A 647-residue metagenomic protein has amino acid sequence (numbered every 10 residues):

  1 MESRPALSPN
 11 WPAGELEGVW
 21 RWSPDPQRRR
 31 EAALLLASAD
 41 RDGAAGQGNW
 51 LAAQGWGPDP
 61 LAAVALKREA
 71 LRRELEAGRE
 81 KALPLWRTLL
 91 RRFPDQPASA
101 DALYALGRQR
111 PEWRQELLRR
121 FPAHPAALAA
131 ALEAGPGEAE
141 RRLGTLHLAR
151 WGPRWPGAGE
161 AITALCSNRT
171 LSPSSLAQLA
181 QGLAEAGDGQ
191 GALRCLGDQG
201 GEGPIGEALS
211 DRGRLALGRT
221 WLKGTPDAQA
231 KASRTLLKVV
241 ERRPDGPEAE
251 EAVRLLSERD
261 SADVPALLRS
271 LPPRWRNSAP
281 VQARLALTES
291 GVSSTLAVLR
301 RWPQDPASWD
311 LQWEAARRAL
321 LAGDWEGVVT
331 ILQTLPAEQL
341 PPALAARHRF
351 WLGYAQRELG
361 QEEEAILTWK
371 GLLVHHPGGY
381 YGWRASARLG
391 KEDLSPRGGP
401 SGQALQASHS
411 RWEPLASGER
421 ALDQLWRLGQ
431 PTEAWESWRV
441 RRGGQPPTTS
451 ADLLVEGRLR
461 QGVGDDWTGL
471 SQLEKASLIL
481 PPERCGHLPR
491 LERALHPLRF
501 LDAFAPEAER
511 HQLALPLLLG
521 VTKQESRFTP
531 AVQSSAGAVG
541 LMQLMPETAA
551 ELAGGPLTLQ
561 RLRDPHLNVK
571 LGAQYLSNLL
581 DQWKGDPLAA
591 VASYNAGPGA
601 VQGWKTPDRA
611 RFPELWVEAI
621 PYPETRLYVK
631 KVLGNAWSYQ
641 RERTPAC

Functional and structural regions predicted by a protein language model:
M1-E2, P9-A13, S23-A33, G43-G46 (+20 more regions): Generic helix N-cap/helix-start motif at coil->alpha-helix transitions
P12, A44-G46, A82, A192 (+7 more regions): Single-residue signature of alpha-solenoid repeat helices
E15, Q47-N49, L85, W113 (+9 more regions): Alpha-helical solenoid repeat scaffolds, predominantly canonical TPR units
G18, T88, E116, D198 (+8 more regions): The canonical alpha-helical register within tetratricopeptide repeats
D40, R73-E74, R110, L183 (+8 more regions): Residue at a conserved register position within TPR or TPR-like alpha-solenoid repeats
A44, A77, G187, T225-D227 (+4 more regions): Residue-level detector of the short coil/turn that links helix A to helix B within each tetratricopeptide repeat
L118-P125, G135-P136, R142-G152, V240-E241 (+4 more regions): TPR/TPR-like (Sel1-like) alpha-helical repeat modules
E251, P265, S270, A279-R284 (+11 more regions): Catalytic glycan-binding domains that act on GlcNAc-containing polysaccharides
